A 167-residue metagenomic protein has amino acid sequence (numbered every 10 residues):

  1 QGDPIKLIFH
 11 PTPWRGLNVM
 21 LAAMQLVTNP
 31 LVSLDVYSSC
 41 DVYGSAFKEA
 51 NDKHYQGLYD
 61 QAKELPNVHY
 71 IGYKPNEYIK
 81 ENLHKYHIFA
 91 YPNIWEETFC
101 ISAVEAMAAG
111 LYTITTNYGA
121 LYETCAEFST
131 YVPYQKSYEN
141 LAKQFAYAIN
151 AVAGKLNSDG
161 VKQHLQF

Functional and structural regions predicted by a protein language model:
G2-R15, L21-M24, D35: Conserved donor-binding/catalytic core segment of Leloir-type glycosyltransferases
W14, N93-I101, Y122-E123: Nucleotide-sugar-dependent
N18, K80, A103-A108, G119-E123: Short alpha-helical segment that forms part of, or immediately flanks, the ligand-binding pocket in carbohydrate-active
K48-K74: Nucleotide-activated donor-binding/catalytic signature segment of Leloir-type glycosyltransferases, i.e., the conserved
H84-T98, L111: Acidic donor-binding loop of glycosyltransferase active sites
I94, L111, T115-C125, Y134-K136: Short glycine-rich donor-binding/catalytic loop of glycosyltransferases that coordinates the nucleotide-sugar
Y122-V152: Change "using UDP/GDP/dTDP sugars" to "using nucleotide sugars
L156-F167: A short, well-ordered alpha-helix in the C-terminal region of glycosyltransferases
